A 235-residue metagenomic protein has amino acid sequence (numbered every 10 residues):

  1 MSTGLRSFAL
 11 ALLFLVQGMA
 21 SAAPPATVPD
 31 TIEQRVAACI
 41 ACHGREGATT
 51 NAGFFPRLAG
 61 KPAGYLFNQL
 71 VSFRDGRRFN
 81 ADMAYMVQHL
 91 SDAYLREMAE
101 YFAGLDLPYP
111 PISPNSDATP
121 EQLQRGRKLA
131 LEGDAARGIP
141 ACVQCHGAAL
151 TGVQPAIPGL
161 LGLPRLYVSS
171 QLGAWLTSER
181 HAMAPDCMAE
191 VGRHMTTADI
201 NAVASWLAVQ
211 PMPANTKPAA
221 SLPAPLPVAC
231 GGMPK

Functional and structural regions predicted by a protein language model:
M1-L5: N-terminal secretory signal peptides that target proteins for export/translocation
S7-G18: Bacterial N-terminal signal peptides
A23-V36, R45, A81-T151, T177-K235: Flexible coil segments in periplasmic/lumen-exposed cytochrome c-class electron-transfer proteins
A41, T49-R57, N68-D75, F79-M86 (+3 more regions): A cross-kingdom feature marking solvent-exposed beta-strand/loop segments within repeated, beta-rich binding/scaffold
G44-G47, G60, G147, G162: Periodic glycine anchor positions in long extracellular repeat architectures
P56-A59, Q88-H89, G159-L160, H194: Tandem-repeat/low-complexity and Cys-motif detector
G60-A63, Q69, P158, G162-P164: Extracellular/lumenal glycan-associated surfaces
G159-L166, Q171, C187: C-terminal cap of thioredoxin/glutaredoxin-like
